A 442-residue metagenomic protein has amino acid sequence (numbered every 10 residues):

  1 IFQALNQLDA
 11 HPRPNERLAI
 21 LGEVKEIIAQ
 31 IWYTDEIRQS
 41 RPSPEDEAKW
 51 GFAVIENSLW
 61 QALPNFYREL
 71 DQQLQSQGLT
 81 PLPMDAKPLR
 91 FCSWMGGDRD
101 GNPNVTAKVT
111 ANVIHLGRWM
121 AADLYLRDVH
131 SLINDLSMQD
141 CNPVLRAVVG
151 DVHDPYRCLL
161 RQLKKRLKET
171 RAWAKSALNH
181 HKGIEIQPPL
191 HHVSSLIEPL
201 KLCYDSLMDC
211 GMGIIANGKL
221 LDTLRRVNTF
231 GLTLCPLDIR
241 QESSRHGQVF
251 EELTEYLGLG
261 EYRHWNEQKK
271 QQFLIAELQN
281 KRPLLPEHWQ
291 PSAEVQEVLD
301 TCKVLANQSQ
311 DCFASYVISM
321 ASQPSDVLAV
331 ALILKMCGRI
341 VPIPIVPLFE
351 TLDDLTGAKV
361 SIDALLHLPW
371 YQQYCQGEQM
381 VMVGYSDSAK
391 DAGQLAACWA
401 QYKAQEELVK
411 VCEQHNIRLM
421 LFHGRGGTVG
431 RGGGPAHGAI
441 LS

Functional and structural regions predicted by a protein language model:
I1-E36, N134-N307: Extended, charge-enriched "interface" segments that sit outside catalytic cores
E45-F91: Extended, Lys/Arg-enriched charged tracts that mediate electrostatic binding to polyanionic substrates
E56, W60-D71, L126-V129, L200 (+2 more regions): Short, hydrophobic/amphipathic alpha-helical packing segments that form internal helix faces or helix-helix interfaces
L63, M95-G96, G231: Extended, charged helical/alpha-beta scaffold domains that provide interaction surfaces
L74-R99, G211-R225: Short acidic, Pro/Gly- and aromatic-enriched capping/linker segments at domain boundaries
L82, G97, D205-S206, L224-V227 (+2 more regions): Conserved alpha/beta-domain cores
A86-D100, V105-L116, Q241: Amphipathic alpha-helical/coiled-coil segments positioned at domain termini
A107-S131: Extended active-site and interfacial segments that coordinate phosphate-rich ligands in large catalytic machineries
